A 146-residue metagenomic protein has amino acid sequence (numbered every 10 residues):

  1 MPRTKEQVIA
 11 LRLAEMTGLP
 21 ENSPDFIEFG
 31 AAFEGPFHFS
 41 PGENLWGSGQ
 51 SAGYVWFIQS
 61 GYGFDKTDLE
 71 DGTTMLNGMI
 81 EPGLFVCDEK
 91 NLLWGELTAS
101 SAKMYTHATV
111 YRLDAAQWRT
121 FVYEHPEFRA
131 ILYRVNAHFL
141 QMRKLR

Functional and structural regions predicted by a protein language model:
M1-P41, F85-V86, K90-L93: Cyclic nucleotide-binding regulatory module and flanking cytosolic helices
K5, Y54, L132: Hydrophobic (often cysteine-bearing) scaffold residues that line and stabilize catalytic clefts of nucleotide/cofactor
T17, E43-T106: Cyclic nucleotide-binding regulatory domains
E34-G35, G63, F85, Q141 (+1 more regions): Generic structural signal for secondary-structure transition and capping sites
F37-F39, I80, L113: Hydrophobic residues at beta-strand termini and immediately following loops that shape nucleotide-binding pockets
T98-A99, A116-R146: A small-molecule sensor/coupling module
A108-Q117: A short hydrophobic beta-strand segment most commonly corresponding to one strand of the jelly-roll/cupin
